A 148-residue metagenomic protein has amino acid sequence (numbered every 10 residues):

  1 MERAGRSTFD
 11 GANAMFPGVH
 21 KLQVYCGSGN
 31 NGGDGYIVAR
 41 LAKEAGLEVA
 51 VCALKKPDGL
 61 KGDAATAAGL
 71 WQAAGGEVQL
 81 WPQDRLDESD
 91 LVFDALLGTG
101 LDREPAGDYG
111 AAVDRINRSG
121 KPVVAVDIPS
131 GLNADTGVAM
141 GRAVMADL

Functional and structural regions predicted by a protein language model:
M1-Y25: An N-terminal, well-structured beta->alpha segment
F16-Y25, N30-L148: Glycine-rich phosphate/dinucleotide-binding loop and adjoining beta-alpha-beta core of small-molecule
